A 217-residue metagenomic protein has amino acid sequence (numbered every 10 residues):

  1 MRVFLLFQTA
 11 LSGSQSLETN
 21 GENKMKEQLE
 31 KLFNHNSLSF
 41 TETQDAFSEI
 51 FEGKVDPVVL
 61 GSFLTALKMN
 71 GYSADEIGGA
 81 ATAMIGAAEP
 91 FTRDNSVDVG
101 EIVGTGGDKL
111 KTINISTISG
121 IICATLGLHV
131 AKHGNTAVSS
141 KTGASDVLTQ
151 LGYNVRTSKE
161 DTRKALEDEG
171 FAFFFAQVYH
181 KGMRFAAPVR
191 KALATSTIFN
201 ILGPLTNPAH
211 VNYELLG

Functional and structural regions predicted by a protein language model:
L6, G13-K24: Short, Lys/Arg-enriched N-terminal segments with co-localized hydrophobic residues within the first ~10-30 amino acids
E22-K111, L126, V130: Acidic, glycine/proline-rich low-complexity segments that act as flexible tails and inter-domain linkers
L64, I113-E169: A glycine-rich phosphate/pyrophosphate-binding beta-strand-loop-alpha-helix module
E101, V130-G134, V155-S158, F173-F175 (+1 more regions): General beta-strand structural signal in soluble alpha/beta enzymes
G104-K109, G134-S140, Y179: Acidic, glycine-rich active-site loops and adjacent beta-strand->loop/helix elements that engage anionic groups
D161-G217: Phosphate/diphosphate-binding glycine-rich loops and adjacent basic-rich segments that engage nucleotide
